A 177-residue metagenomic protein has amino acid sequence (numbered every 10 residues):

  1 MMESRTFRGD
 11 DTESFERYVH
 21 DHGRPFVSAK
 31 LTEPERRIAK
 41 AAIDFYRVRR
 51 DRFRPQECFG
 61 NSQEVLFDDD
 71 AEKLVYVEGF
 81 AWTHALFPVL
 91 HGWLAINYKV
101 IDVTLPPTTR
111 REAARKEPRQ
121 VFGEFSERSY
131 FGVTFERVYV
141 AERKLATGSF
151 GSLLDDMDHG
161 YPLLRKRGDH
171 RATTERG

Functional and structural regions predicted by a protein language model:
M1-G177: A structural boundary/capping signal
